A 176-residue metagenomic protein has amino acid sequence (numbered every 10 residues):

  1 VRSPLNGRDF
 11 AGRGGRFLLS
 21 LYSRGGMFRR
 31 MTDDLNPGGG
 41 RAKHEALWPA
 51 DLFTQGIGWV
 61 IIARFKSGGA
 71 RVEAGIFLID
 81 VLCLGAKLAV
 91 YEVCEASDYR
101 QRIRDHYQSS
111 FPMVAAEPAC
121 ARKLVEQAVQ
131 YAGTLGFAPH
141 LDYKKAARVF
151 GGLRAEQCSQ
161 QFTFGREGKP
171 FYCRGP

Functional and structural regions predicted by a protein language model:
V1-S3: Secondary-structure-rich domain cores
L5-P176: Non-catalytic terminal/accessory regions
